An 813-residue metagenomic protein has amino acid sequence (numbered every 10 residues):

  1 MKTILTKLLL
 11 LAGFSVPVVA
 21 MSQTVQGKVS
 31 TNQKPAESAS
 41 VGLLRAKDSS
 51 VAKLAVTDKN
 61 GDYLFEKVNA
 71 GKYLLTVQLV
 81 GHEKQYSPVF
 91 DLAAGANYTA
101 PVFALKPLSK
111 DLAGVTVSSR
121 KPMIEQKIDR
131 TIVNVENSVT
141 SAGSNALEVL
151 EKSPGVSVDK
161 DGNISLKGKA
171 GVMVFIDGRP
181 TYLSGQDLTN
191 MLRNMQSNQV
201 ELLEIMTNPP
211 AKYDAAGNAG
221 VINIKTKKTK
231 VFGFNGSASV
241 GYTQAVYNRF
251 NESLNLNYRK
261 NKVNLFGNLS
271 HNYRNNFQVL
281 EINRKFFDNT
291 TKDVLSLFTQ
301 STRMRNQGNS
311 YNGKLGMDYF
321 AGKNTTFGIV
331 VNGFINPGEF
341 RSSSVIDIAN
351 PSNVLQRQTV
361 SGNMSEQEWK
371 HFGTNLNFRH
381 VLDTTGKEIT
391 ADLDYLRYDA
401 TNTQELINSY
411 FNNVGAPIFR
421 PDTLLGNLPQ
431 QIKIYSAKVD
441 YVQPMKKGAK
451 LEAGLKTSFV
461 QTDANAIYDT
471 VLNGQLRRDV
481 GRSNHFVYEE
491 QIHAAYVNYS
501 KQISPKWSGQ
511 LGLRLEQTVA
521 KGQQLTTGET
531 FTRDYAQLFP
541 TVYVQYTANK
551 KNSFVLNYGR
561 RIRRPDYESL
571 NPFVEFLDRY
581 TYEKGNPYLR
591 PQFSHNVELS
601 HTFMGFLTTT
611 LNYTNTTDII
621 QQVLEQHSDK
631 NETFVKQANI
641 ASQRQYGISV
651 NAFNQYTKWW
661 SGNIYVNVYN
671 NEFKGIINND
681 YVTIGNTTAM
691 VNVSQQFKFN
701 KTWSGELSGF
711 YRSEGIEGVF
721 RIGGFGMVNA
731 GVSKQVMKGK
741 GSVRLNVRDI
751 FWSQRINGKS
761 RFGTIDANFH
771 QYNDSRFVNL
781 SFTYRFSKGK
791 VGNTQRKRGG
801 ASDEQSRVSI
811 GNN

Functional and structural regions predicted by a protein language model:
T31-A46, A70, Q126: Short, ordered, surface-exposed loop/turn motifs in non-cytosolic proteins
L44-S50, K72, T76-S87: A short, solvent-exposed loop/turn motif at the edges and junctions of modular extracellular/periplasmic domains
K47-D62: Short, acidic Ser/Thr/Gly-rich low-complexity loop/linker segments typical of extracellular and cell-surface proteins
D62, E83-Q85, S109, G114 (+20 more regions): Membrane-proximal, glycine/serine-rich, low-complexity loop/turn segments characteristic of large bacterial
G217, Q278-V294, F340-Q356, N402-Y410 (+12 more regions): Outer-membrane beta-barrel translocator domains and adjoining extracellular loop/strand segments of Gram-negative
Q244-V246, R305-Q307, M364-E368, N427-K433 (+8 more regions): Replace "Gram-negative outer membrane beta-barrel proteins" with "bacterial and organellar outer membrane beta-barrel
L424, L451-N549: Signature of Gram-negative outer-membrane beta-barrel scaffolds
L425, I434-K438, R478-N484, N596 (+3 more regions): Outer membrane beta-barrel strand-and-loop segments of large Gram-negative receptors, especially TonB-dependent
